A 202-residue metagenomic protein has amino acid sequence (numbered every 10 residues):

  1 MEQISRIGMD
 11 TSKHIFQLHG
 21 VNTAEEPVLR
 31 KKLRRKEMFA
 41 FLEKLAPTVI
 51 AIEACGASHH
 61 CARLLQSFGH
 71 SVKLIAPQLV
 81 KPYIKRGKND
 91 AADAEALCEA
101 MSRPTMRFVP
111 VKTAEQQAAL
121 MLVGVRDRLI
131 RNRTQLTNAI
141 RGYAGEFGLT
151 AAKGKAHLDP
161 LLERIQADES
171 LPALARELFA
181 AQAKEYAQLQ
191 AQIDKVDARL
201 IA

Functional and structural regions predicted by a protein language model:
M1-A202: A detector of single, family-specific signature residues that are central to catalytic or substrate-handling motifs
